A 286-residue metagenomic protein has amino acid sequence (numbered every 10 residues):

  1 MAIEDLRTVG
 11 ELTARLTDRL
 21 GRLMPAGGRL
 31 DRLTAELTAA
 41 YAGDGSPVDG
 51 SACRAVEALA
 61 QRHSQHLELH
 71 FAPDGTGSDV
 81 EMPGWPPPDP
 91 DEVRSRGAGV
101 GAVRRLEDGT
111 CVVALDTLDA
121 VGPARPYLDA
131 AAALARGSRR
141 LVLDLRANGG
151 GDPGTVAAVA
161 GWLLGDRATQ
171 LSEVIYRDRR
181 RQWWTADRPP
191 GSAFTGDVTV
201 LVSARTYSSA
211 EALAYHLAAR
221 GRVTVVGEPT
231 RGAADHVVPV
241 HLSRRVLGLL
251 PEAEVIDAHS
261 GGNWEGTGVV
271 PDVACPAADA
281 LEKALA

Functional and structural regions predicted by a protein language model:
M1-V112, D116-L141: Terminal targeting/pro-maturation regions of precursor/exported proteins
P73, T117-D119, A147-G149, A204 (+2 more regions): A mature extracytoplasmic/lumenal domain signature
G109-T110, G137-L141, A168-T169, T195-D197 (+1 more regions): Loop/turn elements at helix/coil->beta-strand transitions in domains of secreted/extracellular proteins
C111-A114, L141-D144, T199-V202, V225-G227: Structural recognition of the beta-strand scaffold that forms the well-ordered cores of secreted hydrolase catalytic
S138-G151: Short, glycine-/small-residue-enriched flexible loop/hinge segments at domain edges that mediate gating
G150-D197, L201, R205, D235-L242 (+2 more regions): Gly/Ser/Thr-rich loop/hinge elements
G221-A234: Short, well-structured beta-strand/strand-turn elements
E265, V269-A286: Low-complexity, Gly/Ser/Thr/Pro-rich intrinsically disordered linker/tail segments
